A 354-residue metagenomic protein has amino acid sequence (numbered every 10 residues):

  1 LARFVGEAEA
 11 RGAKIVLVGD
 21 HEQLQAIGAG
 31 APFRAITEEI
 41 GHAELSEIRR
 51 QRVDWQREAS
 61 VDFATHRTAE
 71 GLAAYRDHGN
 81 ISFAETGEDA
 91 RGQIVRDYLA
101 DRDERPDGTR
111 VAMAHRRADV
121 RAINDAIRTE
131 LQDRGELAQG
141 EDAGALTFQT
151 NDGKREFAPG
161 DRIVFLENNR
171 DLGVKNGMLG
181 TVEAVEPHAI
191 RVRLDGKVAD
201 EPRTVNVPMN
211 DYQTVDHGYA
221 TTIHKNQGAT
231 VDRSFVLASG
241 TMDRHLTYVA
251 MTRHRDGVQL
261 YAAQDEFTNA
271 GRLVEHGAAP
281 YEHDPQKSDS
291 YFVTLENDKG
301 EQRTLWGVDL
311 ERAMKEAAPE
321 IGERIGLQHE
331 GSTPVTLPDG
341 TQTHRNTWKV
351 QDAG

Functional and structural regions predicted by a protein language model:
L1-P334, D339-G354: Conserved ATP-binding/catalytic motifs of P-loop helicase motor domains
